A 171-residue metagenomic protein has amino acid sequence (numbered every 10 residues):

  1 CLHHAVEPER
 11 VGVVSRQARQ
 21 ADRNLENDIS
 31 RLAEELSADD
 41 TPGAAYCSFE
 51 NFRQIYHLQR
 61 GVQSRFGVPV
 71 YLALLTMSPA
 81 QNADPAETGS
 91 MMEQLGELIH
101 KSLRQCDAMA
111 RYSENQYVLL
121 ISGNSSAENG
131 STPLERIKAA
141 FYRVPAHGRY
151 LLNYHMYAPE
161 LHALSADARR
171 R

Functional and structural regions predicted by a protein language model:
C1, R16-Q17, A168-R171: Non-catalytic signal-transmission and effector/linker regions of two-component phosphorelay proteins
C1-E9, V14: Receiver (REC) domain switch/output surface
L2, L134-I137: Short amphipathic C-terminal alpha-helix that caps PH/PH-like domains
Q17, A21, L25-E26, I55 (+1 more regions): Non-catalytic substrate-recognition and accessory regions of acyl/acetyltransferase enzymes
A21-S48: Amphipathic HAMP/coiled-coil signal-transducing linker helices that couple sensory inputs to cytosolic output domains
A38-R60, S64-L74, S78-H100, A110-E114 (+2 more regions): Conserved long alpha-helical elements within nucleotide-processing catalytic cores of c-di-GMP signaling and class III
V62, K101-A108, K138-R149: Short catalytic/binding micro-motifs of nucleotide second-messenger systems
D107-G123, A146-R171: A short glycine-enriched loop-to-beta-strand structural element that forms part of the catalytic core of nucleotide
